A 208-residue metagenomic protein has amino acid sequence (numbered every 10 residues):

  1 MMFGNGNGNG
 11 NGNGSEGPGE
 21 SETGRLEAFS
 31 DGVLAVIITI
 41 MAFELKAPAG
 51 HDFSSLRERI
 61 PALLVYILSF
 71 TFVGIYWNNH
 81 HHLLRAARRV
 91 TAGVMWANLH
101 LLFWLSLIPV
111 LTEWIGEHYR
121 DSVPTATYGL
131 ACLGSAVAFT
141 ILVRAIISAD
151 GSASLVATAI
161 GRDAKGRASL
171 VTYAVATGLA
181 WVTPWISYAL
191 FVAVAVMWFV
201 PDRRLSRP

Functional and structural regions predicted by a protein language model:
M2-G8, G12-P208: Multi-pass alpha-helical transmembrane bundle typical of ion/small-solute transporters and intramembrane aspartyl
